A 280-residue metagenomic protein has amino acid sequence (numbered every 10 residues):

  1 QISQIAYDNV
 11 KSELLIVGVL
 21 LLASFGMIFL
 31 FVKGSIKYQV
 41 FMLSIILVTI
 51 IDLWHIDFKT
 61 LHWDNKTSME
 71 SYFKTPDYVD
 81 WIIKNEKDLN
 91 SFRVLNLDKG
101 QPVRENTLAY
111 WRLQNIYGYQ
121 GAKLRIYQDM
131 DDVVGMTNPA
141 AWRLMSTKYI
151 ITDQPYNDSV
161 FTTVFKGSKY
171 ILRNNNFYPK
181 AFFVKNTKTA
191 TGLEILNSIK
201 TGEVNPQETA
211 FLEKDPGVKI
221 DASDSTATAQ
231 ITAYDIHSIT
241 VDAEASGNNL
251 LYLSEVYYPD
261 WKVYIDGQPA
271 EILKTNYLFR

Functional and structural regions predicted by a protein language model:
Q1-Y78: Contiguous transmembrane helix-bundle modules in multi-pass membrane proteins
E13-S24, T152, A243, L253-E255: C-terminal substrate/ligand-recognition segments
I45-K74, Y78-T147, V164, I171-K219 (+2 more regions): Extracytoplasmic/lumenal acceptor-recognition loop(s) of multi-pass membrane glycoenzymes
D52, R112, I150, V241 (+1 more regions): Hydrophobic, well-ordered secondary-structure elements that form the walls of internal hydrophobic environments
L97-K99, T152-P155: Structural motif
S159-T163: Short glycine-aromatic motifs
F165-K166, I265: Structural motif
Q207-R280: Active-site-proximal, structured, solvent-exposed surfaces of multi-pass membrane proteins that position macromolecular
